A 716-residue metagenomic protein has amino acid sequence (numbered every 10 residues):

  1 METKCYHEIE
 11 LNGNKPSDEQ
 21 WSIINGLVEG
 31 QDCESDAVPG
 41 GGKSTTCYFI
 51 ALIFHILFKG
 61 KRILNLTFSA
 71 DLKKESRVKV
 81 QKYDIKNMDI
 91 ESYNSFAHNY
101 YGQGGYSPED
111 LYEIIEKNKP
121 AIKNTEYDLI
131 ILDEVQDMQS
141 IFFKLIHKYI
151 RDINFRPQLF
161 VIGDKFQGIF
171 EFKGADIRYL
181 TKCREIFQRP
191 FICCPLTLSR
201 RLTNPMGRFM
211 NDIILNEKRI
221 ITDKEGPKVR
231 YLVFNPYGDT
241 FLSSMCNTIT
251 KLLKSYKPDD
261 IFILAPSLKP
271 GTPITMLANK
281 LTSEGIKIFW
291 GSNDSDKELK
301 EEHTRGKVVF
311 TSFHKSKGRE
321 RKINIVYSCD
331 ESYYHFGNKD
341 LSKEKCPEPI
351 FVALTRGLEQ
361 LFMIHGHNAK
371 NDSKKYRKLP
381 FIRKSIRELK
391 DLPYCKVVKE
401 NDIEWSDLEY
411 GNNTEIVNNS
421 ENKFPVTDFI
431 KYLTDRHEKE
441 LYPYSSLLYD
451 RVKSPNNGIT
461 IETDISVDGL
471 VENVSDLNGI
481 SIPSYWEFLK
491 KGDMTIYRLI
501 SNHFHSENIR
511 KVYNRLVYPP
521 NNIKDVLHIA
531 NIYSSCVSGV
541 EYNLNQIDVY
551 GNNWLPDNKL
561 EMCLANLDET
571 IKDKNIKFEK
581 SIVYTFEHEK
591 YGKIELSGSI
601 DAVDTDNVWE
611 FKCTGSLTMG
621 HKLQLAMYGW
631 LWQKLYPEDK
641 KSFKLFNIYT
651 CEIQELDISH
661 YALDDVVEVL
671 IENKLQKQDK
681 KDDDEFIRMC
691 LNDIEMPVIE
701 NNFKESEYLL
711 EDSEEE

Functional and structural regions predicted by a protein language model:
M1-D18: A short, basic N-terminal segment
G13-S22, G26-K74, N94-A97, L129 (+4 more regions): Conserved helicase motor core of SF1/SF2 NTP-dependent helicases
C47, I600-G615, Y628: Conserved catalytic cores of phosphodiester-cleaving nucleases, focusing on short active-site segments
T67-S69, K74-E75, V80-I114: Inter-Walker segment of RecA-like/P-loop motor cores
D110-D128, R151-N154, E320: Short basic/glycine-enriched coil/helix segment immediately N-terminal to the Walker B
P347-L361, G620-Y649: Metal-dependent nuclease catalytic cores in nucleic-acid-processing enzymes, especially RNase H-like/related
D391-S599: Metal-dependent nuclease catalytic cores that hydrolyze phosphodiester bonds in DNA/RNA, characterized by
K574-F578, T585-E587, G592, K634-D712: Metal-dependent nuclease catalytic regions and adjoining charged, substrate-binding loops involved in nucleic-acid end
